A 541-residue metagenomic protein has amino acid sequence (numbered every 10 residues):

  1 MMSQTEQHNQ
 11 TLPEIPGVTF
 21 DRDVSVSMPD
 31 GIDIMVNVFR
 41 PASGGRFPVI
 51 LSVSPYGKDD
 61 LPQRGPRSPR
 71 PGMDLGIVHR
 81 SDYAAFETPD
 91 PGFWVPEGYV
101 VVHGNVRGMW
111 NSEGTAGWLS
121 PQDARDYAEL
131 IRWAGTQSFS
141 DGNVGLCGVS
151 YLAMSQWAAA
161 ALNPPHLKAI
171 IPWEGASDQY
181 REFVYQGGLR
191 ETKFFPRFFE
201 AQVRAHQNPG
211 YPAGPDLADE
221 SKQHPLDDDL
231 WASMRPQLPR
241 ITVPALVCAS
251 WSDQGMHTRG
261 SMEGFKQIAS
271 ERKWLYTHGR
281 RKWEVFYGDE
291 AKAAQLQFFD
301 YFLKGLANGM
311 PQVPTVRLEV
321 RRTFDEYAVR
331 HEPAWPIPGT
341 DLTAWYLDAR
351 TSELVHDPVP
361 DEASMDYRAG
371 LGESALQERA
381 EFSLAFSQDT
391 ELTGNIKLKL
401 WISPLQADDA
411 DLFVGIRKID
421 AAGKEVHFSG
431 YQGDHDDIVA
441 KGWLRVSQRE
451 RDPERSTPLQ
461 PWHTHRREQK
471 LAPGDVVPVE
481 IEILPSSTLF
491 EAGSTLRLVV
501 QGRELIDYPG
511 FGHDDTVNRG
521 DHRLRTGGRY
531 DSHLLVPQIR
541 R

Functional and structural regions predicted by a protein language model:
M1-M2: Bacterial/eukaryotic Sec-type N-terminal signal peptides
T5, A291-K292, L303-R541: Glycine/threonine-rich phosphate-binding loop and adjacent beta-strand/alpha-helix elements that clamp
T5-P311, T315: Active-site-proximal cap/loop segments of hydrolase catalytic domains
